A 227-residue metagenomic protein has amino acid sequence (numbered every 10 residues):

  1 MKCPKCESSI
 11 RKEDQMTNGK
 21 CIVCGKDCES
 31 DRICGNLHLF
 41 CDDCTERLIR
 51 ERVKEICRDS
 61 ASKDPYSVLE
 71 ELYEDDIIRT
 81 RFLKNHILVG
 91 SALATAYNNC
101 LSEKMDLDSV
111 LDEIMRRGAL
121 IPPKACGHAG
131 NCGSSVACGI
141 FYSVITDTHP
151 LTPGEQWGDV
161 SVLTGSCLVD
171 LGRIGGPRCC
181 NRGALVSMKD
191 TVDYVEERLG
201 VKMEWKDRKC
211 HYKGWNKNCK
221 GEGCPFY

Functional and structural regions predicted by a protein language model:
M1, N18, D31, H38 (+2 more regions): Residues immediately within or flanking Cys/His clusters that coordinate Zn2+ in small zinc-binding modules
C3-C6, C21-C24, C34, C41-C44: Short cysteine-rich clusters marking metal-coordination/redox-active sites
S8-K12, E29, L39, I49: Short functional micro-motifs and their immediate structural scaffolds
R11-E13, T17, D31, D106-D108 (+3 more regions): Flexible, glycine/charged-enriched surface loops at secondary-structure junctions
G19-K26, P65-D76, D108-C126: Short, hydrophobic/aliphatic alpha-helical segments
D59-S91, P177: Polybasic, low-complexity association/targeting segments
N85, A125-V144: Conserved phosphate/anionic-ligand binding catalytic regions in large, soluble enzymes, centered on
I145-T146, P150-E196: A structural-propensity feature for long, helix-poor, extended segments
